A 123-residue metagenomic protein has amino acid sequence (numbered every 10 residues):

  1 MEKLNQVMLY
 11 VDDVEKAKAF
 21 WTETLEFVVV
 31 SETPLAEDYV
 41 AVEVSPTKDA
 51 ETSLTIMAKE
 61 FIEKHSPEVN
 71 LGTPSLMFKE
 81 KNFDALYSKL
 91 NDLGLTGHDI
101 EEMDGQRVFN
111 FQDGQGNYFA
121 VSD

Functional and structural regions predicted by a protein language model:
L4-Q6, L71-S75: Eukaryotic phosphotyrosine signaling hubs
M8-E51: Core segments of cupin and vicinal oxygen chelate
L9, E32, V40, Y87-D123: Vicinal oxygen chelate
L9, L76-K79: Short, well-ordered beta-strand elements within core beta-sheets of diverse protein domains
D13-V14, K81-F83: Helix N-cap motif at beta-to-alpha junctions
F20, D84-K89: Short amphipathic alpha-helices within nucleic acid-binding modules
T47-T52, F61-E63, N82-F83: Short, charged/polar surface micro-motifs in flexible loops or helix N-caps
K48-L54, G116-F119: Short, charged/polar, Gly/Pro-enriched secondary-structure boundary elements
